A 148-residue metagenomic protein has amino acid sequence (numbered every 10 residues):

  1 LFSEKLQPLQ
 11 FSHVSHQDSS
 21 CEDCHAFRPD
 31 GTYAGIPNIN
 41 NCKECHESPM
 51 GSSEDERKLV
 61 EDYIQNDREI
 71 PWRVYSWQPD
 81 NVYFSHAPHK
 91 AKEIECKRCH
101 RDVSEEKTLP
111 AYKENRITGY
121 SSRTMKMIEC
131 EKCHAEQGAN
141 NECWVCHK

Functional and structural regions predicted by a protein language model:
L1-K148: Short sequence/structural segments immediately N-terminal
